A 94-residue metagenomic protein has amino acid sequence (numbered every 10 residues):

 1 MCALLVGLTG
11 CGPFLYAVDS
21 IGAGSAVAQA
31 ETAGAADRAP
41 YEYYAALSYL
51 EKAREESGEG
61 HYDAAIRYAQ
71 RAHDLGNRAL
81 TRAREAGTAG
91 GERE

Functional and structural regions predicted by a protein language model:
M1-C2: Sec-dependent signal peptide recognition, specifically the positively charged N-region followed immediately by
V6-G10: C-terminal motif of bacterial Sec signal peptides marking the signal peptidase cleavage site
G12-Y43, L47-L50, G90-G91: Amphipathic, heptad-repeat alpha-helical segments
E31, A35, G58, N77-R78 (+1 more regions): Helix-capping and short linker residues that terminate individual alpha-solenoid repeat units
D63, H73-G91: Short, charge-rich amphipathic alpha-helical segments embedded in non-transmembrane helical bundles/solenoids
